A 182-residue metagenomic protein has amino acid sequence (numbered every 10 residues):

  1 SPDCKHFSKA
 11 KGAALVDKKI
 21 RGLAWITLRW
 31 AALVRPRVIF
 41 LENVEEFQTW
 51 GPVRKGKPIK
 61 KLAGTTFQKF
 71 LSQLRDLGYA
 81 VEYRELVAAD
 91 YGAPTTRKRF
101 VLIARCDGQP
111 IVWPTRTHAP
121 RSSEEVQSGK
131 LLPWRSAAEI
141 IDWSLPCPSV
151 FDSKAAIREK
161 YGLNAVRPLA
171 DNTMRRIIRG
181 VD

Functional and structural regions predicted by a protein language model:
D3-D182: Class I S-adenosyl-L-methionine
